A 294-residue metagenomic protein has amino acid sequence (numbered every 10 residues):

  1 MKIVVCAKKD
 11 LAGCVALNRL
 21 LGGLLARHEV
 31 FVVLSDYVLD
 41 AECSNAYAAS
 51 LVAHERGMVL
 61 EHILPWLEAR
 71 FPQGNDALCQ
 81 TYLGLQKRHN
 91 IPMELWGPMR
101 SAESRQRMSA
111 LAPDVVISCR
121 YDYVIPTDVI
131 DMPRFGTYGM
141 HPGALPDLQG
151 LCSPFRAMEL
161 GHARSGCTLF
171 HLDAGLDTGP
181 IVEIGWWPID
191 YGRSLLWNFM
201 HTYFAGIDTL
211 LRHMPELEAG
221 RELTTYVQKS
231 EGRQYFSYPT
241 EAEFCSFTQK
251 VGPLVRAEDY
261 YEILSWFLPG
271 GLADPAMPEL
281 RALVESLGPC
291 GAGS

Functional and structural regions predicted by a protein language model:
M1-S294: One-carbon transfer enzymes
